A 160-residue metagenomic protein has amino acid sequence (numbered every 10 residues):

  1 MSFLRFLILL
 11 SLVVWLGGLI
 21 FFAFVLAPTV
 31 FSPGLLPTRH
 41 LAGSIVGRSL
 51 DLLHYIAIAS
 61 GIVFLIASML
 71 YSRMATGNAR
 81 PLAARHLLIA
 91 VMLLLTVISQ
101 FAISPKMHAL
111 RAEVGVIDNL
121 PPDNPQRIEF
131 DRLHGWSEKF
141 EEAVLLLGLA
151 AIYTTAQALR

Functional and structural regions predicted by a protein language model:
M1-R5, Q157-R160: Helix-coil boundary and interhelical linker segments in multi-pass alpha-helical membrane proteins
S2-A83, H108-D131: Interfacial loop at the N-terminal end of multi-pass membrane proteins
L7, S11-V14, I56, L88-V91 (+1 more regions): Physicochemical signature of membrane-embedded alpha-helices that form the seven-helix bundle of GPCRs, emphasizing
V13-I20, L88-I103: Hydrophobic alpha-helical membrane-insertion segments
S60-M74, E141-R160: Transmembrane alpha-helical segments in integral membrane proteins
P81-L94, R132-G135: Alpha-helical membrane-spanning segments of integral membrane proteins, especially the hydrophobic core of TM bundles
M92-L95, H108, A112, E138: A broadly conserved amphipathic alpha-helix scaffold signal in soluble, globular proteins
T96, Q100, E138-L145: Alpha-helical transmembrane segments of helical membrane proteins, especially in multi-pass transport, channel
